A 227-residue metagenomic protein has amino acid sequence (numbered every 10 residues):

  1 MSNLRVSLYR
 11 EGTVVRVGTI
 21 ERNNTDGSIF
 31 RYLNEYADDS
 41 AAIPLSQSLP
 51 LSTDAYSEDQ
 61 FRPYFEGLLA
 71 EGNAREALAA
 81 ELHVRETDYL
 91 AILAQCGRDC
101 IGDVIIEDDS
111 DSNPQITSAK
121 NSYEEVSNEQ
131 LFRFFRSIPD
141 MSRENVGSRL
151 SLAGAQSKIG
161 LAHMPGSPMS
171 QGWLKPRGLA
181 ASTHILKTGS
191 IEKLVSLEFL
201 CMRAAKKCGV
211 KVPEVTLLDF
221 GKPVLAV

Functional and structural regions predicted by a protein language model:
M1-V227: Phosphate/dinucleotide-binding and metal-coordinating scaffold of catalytic cores in nucleotide-dependent enzymes
